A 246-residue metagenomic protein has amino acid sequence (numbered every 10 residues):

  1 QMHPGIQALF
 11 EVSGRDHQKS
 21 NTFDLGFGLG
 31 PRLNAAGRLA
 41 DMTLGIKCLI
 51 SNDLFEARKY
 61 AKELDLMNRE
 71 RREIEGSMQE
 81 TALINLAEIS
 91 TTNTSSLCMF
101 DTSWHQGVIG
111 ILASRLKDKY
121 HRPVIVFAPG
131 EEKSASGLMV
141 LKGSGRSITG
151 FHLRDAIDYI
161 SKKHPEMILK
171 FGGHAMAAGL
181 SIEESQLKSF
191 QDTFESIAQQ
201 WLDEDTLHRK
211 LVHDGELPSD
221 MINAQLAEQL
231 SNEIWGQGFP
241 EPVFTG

Functional and structural regions predicted by a protein language model:
Q1-S185: Hydrophobic helix-and-loop "lid/oligomerization" segment in the mid-to-C-terminal part of catalytic domains
L64, A82, F194, H213 (+1 more regions): Hydrophobic residues within well-ordered alpha-helices
T92-N93, E204-L207: Short helix-terminating capping/connector loops at secondary-structure junctions
A156-I160, Q191-A198: Short amphipathic alpha-helices in soluble, non-transmembrane regions that often serve as interface/regulatory elements
K163-I168, S196-D203: A common structural junction motif
L180-S181, E195, E216: Sliding clamp-binding short linear motifs that recruit DNA-associated proteins to replication/repair hubs
L207-G246: Accessory interdomain/linker segments of ATP-dependent helicases and helicase-like nucleic-acid enzymes that mediate
